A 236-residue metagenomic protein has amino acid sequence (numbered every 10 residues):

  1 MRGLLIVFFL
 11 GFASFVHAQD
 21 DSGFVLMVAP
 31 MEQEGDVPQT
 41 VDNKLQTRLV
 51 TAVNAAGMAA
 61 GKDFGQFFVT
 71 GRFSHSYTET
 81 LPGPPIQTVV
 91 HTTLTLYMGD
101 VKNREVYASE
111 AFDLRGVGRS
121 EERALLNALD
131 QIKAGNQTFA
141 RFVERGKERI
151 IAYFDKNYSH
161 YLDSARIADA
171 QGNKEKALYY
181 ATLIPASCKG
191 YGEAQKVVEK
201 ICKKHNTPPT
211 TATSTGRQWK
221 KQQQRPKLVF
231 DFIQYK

Functional and structural regions predicted by a protein language model:
G3-F15: Sec-dependent N-terminal signal peptides
V16-D20: Boundary at the C-terminal end of the N-terminal hydrophobic targeting segment
G23: Short, surface-exposed ligand- or partner-binding patches at beta-edge/loop junctions that are enriched in aromatics
L26-A29, A55-K102: A short, hydrophobic beta-strand-centered structural micro-motif
M27-G57, E122-L126: An acidic helix/loop motif centered on a single conserved Asp/Glu that marks catalytic or ligand-interacting sites
M31-Q33, S76, G99-V101, R115-R119 (+1 more regions): Generic structural motif
Q33, T40-T47, G65, T70-F73 (+1 more regions): Long alpha-helical, hydrophobic tracts
V106-K236: C-terminal/domain-edge helix-coil "capping" segments
